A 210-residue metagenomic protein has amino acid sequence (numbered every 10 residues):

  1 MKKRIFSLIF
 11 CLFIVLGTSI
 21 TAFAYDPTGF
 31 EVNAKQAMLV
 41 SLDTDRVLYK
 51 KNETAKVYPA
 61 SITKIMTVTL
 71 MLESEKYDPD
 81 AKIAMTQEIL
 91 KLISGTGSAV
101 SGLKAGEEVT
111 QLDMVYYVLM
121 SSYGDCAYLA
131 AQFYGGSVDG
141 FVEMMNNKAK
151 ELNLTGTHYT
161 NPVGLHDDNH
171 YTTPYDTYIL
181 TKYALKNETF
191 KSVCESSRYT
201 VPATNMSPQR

Functional and structural regions predicted by a protein language model:
M1-K2, P208: Intrinsically disordered, low-complexity sequence elements enriched in Ser/Thr/Gly/Pro
K2-A24: Sec-dependent N-terminal signal peptides of Gram-positive bacterial secreted proteins and lipoproteins
V15, Y77, G124, F190-K191 (+1 more regions): A general structural signal for well-ordered secondary-structure junctions
F23-Y175, A184-L185: Active-site-adjacent loops and short helices of periplasmic peptidoglycan-processing enzymes
Y178-R210: Extracytoplasmic
